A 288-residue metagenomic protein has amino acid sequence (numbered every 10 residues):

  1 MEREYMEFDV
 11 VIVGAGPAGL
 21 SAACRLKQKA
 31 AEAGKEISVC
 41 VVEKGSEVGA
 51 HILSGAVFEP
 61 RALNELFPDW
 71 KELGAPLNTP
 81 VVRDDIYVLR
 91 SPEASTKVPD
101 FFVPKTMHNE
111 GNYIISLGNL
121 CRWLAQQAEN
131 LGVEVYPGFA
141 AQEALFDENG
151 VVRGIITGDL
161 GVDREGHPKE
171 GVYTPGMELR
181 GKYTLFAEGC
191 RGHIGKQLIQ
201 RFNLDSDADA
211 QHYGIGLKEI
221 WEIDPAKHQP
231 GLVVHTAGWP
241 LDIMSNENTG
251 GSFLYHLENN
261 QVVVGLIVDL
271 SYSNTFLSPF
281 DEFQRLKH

Functional and structural regions predicted by a protein language model:
M1-V13, G132-F139: Glycine/serine-rich loop-strand microenvironments at binding/catalytic pocket rims
D9-C40: N-terminal Rossmann-like FAD-binding beta1-loop-alpha1 element of flavoenzymes
V10, S38-S46, G181-F186: Extended hydrophobic secondary-structure segments that form protein cores and membrane-embedded regions
A18, E47, R191: Conserved Rossmann-like nucleotide-cofactor binding loop
E36, C40, K44-E93: N-terminal FAD cofactor-binding segment of flavoenzymes
H51-L53, P99, K196-I199: Short, solvent-exposed loop/turn and secondary-structure capping segments
S95-L117, Q126, G154, I267-D269: Helix-loop-beta segment of a Rossmann-like dinucleotide-binding subdomain
G118, R122-W123, Q127-H288: Predominantly flavin-linked oxidoreductase catalytic cores and closely associated redox partners
